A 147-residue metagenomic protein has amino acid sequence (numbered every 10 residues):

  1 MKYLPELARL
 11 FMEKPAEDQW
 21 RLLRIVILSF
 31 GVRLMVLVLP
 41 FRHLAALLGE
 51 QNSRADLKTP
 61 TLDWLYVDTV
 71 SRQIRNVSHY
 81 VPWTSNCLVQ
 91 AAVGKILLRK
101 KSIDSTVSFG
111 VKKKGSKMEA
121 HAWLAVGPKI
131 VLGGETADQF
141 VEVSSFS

Functional and structural regions predicted by a protein language model:
M1-L57, Y66, N76-W83, F146: N-terminal accessory/pre-domain segments preceding catalytic cores
N52-P60, K113-E119: Short, mixed-charge aromatic SLiMs
T61-V67, A122, V126: Accessory recognition modules or surfaces
W64, N86-V93: Acidic, low-complexity glycine/serine/threonine-rich segments
Q73, A92-S147: Hydrophobic/aromatic-rich core segments of domains that either
W83-T84, G110: A generic secondary-structure micro-motif detector that highlights 1-2 residue hydrophobic/ambivalent hotspots embedded
